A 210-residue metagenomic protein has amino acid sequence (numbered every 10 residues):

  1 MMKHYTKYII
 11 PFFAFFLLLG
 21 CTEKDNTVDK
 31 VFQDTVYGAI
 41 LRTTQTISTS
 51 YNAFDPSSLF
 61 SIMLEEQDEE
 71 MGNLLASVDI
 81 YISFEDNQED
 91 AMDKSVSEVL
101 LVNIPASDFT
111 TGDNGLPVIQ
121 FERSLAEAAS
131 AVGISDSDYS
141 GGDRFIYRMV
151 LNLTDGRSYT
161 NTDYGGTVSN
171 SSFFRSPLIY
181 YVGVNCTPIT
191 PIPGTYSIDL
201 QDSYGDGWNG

Functional and structural regions predicted by a protein language model:
M2-I10: Bacterial N-terminal signal peptides that target proteins for export
I9-I10, V31, W208: A ubiquitous, low-specificity "background" feature that marks scattered single residues across proteins without
L17-G20: C-terminal motif of bacterial Sec signal peptides marking the signal peptidase cleavage site
T22-R148, N152-T195: Acidic/polar, low-complexity intrinsically disordered N-terminal segments immediately downstream of a Sec signal
T187-G210: Loop and turn regions of beta-sandwich accessory domains that flank beta-strands and are enriched in small/polar
